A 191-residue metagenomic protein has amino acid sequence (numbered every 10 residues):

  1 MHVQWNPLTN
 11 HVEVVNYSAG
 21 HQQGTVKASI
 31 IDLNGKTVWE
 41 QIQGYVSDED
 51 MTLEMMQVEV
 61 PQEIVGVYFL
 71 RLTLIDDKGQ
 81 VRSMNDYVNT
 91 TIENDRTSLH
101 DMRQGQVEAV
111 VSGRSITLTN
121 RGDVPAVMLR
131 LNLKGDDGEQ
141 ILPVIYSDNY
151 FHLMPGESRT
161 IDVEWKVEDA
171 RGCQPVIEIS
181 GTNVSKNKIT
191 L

Functional and structural regions predicted by a protein language model:
M1-D148, M154-V163, A170-V176: Carbohydrate-binding surfaces of carbohydrate-active enzymes
N183-T190: Eukaryote-biased activation of long, low-complexity terminal tails and linkers
